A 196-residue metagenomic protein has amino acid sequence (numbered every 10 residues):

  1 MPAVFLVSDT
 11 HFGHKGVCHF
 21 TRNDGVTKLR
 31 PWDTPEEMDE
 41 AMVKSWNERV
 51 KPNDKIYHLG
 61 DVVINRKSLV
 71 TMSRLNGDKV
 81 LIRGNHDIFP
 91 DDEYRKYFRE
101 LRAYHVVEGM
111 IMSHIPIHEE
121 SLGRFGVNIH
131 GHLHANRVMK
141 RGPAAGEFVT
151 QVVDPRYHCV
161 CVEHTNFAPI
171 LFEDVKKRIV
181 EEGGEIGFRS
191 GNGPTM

Functional and structural regions predicted by a protein language model:
M1-M196: Catalytic phosphate/metal-binding cores of nucleic-acid and nucleotide-processing enzymes, i.e., regions that mediate
